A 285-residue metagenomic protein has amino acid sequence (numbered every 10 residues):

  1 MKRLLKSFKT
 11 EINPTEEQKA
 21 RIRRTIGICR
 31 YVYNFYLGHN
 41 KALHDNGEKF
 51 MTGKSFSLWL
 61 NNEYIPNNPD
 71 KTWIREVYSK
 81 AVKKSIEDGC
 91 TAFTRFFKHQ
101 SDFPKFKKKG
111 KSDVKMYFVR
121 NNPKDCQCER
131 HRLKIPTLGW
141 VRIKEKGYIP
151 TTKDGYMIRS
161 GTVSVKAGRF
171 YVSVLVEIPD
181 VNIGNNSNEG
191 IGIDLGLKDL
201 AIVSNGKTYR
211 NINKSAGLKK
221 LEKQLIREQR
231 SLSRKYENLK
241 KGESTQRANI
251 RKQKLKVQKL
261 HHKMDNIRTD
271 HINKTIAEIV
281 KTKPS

Functional and structural regions predicted by a protein language model:
M1-S285: Nucleic-acid substrate recognition interfaces
